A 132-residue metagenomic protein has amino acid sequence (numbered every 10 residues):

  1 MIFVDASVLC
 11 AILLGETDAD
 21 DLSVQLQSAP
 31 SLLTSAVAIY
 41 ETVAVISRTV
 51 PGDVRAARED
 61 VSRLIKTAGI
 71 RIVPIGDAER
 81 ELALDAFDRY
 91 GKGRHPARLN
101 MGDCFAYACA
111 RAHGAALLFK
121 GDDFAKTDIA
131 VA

Functional and structural regions predicted by a protein language model:
M1, Y107-A132: Acidic, PIN/NYN-like endoribonuclease modules and their adjacent C-terminal/linker elements
M1-A38, R48-R63: Short, well-structured N-terminal submotif of metal-dependent ribonuclease cores
L26, K66, R111: Anion (oxyanion) recognition and catalysis
A29-L32, A68-R71, A115: Short active-site oxyanion
L33, V73, A132: General small-molecule cofactor/ligand-binding pocket signal
R71-A116: Active-site neighborhoods of divalent-metal-dependent phosphate/nucleic-acid chemistry enzymes
